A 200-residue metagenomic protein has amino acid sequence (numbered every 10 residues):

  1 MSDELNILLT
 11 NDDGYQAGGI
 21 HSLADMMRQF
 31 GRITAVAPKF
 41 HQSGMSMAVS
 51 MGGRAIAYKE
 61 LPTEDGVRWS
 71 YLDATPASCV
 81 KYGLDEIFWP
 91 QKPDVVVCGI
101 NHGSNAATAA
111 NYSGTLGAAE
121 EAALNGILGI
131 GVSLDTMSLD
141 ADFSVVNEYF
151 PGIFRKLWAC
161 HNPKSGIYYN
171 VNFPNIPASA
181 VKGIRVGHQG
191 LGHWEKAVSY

Functional and structural regions predicted by a protein language model:
S2-I7, G18-D85, P90-K92: A cross-family phosphate/adenosyl-ligand binding-site feature
L9-Q16, A109-A110: Short, glycine-rich nucleotide/cofactor-binding loops
T10, V36-P38, C98-N101, V132-S133 (+1 more regions): Short beta-strand segments
V95: Short, Asp-centered acidic motifs that coordinate Mg2+ and/or phosphate in catalytic or ligand-binding sites
S104-S113: Glycine/threonine-rich flexible loop motifs
A118-A122: Hydrophobic/aromatic ligand-binding patch that stacks against planar heteroaromatic rings of cofactors or nucleotides
A123-V145: Glycine-rich phosphate/pyrophosphate-binding loops and their adjacent beta-strand/loop elements at enzyme active sites
S144-Y200: Electrostatically charged, flexible surface regions
